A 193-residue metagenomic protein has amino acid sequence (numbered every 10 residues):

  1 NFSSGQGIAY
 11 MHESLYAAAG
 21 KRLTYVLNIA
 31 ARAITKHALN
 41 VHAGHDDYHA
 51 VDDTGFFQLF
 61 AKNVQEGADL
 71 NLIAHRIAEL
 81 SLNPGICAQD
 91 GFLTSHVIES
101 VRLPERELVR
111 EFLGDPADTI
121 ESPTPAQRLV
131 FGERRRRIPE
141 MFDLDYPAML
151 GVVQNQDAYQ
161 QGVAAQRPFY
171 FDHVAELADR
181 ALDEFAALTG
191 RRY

Functional and structural regions predicted by a protein language model:
N1-A50, F56-E79: Thiamine diphosphate
G85-Y193: Conformationally flexible catalytic loops at phosphate/diphosphate-handling active centers
